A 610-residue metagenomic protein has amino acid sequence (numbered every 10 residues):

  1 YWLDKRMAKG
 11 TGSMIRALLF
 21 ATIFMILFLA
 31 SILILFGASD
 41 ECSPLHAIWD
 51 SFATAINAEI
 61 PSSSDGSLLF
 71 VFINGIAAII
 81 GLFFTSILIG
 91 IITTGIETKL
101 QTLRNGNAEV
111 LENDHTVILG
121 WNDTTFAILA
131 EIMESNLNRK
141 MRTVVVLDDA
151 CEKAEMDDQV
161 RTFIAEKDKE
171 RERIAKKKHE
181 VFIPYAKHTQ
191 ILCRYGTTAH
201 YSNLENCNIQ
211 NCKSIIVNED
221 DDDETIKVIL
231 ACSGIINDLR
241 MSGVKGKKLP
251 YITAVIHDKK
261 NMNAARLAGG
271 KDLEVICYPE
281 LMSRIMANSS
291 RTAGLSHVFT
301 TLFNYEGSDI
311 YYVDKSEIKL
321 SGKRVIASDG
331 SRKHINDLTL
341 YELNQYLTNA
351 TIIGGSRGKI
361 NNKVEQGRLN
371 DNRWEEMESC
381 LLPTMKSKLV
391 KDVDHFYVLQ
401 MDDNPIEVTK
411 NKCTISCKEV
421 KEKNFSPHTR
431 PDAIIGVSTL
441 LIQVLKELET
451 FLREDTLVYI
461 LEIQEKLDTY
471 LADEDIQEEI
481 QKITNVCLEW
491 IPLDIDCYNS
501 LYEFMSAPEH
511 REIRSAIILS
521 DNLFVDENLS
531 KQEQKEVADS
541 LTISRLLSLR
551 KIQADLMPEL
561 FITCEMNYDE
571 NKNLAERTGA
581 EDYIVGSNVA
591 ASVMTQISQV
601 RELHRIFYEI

Functional and structural regions predicted by a protein language model:
Y1-I610: Cytosolic regulatory regions of ion transport systems
